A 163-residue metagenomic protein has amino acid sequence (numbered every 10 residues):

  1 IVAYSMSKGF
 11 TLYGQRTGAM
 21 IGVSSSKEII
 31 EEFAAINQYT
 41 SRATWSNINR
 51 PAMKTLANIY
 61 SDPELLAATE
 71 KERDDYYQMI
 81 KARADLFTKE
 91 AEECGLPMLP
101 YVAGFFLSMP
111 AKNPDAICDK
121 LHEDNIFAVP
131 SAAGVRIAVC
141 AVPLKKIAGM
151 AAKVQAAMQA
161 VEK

Functional and structural regions predicted by a protein language model:
I1-K71: Conserved core segment of the aminotransferase class I/II
A3, P97-V102, A128-S131: Short beta-strand
A3-S5, M109, V139: Short His-Asn-centered micro-motif
Q15-T17, V102-F106, E123, A132: Active-site lining segments that contact anionic ligands and/or coordinate catalytic metals
T69-K120, A141: Conserved PLP-binding catalytic core of the aspartate aminotransferase-like
K89, D115-K163: PLP-dependent enzyme catalytic core of the Aspartate aminotransferase-like
